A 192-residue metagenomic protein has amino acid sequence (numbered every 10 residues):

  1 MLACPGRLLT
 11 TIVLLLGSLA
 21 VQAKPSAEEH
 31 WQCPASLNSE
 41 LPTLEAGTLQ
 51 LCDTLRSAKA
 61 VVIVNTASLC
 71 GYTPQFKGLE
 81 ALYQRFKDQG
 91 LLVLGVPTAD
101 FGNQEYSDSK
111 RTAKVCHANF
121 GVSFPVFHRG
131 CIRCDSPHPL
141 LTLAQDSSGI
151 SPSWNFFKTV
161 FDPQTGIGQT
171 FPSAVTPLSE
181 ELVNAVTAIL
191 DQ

Functional and structural regions predicted by a protein language model:
M1-L9: Bacterial N-terminal signal peptides that target proteins for export
T10-S18: Bacterial N-terminal signal peptides
G17-E40: N-proximal helix/coil linker or "cap" segments that precede and/or mark the start of modular domains
S39-A60, A81-F86: A short beta-strand-turn-helix
S57-V61, K87-L92, F120-P125, N155-F156 (+1 more regions): Loop/turn elements at helix/coil->beta-strand transitions in domains of secreted/extracellular proteins
V64-L69, T98: Aromatic-flanked redox-active Cys/Sec active sites in thiol-based oxidoreductases, especially the WC-centered
Y72-P137: Structural microenvironment flanking redox-active thiols in thiol-disulfide oxidoreductases
P139-Q192: Thiol-/selenol-based redox modules, centered on thioredoxin-like and closely related oxidoreductase domains
